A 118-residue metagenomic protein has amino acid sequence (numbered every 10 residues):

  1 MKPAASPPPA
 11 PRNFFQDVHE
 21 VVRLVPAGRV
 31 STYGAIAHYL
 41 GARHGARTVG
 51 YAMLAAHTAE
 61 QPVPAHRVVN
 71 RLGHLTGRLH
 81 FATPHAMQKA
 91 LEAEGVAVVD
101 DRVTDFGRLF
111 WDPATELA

Functional and structural regions predicted by a protein language model:
K2-A118: Nucleic acid-binding interface residues in structured DNA/RNA-binding domains, emphasizing the DNA-engaging scaffolds
